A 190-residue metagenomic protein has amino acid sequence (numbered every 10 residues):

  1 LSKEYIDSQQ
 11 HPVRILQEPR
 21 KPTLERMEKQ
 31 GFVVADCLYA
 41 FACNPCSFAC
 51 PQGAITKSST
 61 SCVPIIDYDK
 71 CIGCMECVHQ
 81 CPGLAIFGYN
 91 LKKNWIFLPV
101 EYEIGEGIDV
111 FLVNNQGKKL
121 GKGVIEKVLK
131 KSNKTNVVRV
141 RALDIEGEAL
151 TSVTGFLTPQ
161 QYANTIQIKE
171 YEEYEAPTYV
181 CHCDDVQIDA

Functional and structural regions predicted by a protein language model:
P19-A42, G53-G73, G88-E103, I166-Q187: Ferredoxin-like iron-sulfur electron-transfer modules
V78, V110-L112: Hydrophobic beta-strand signal
A85, N114-K119: Short, charged beta-turn/beta-strand-edge "cap" motif at the junction between a beta-strand and an adjacent loop
L98-I104, G117, S132: Short, surface-exposed secondary-structure edge patches
K118-K131: Short beta-strand-centered aromatic/proline hotspots
K131-L143: Short, solvent-exposed secondary-structure boundary/capping segments
A149-Q167: Intrinsically disordered, low-complexity, charged/polar segments
